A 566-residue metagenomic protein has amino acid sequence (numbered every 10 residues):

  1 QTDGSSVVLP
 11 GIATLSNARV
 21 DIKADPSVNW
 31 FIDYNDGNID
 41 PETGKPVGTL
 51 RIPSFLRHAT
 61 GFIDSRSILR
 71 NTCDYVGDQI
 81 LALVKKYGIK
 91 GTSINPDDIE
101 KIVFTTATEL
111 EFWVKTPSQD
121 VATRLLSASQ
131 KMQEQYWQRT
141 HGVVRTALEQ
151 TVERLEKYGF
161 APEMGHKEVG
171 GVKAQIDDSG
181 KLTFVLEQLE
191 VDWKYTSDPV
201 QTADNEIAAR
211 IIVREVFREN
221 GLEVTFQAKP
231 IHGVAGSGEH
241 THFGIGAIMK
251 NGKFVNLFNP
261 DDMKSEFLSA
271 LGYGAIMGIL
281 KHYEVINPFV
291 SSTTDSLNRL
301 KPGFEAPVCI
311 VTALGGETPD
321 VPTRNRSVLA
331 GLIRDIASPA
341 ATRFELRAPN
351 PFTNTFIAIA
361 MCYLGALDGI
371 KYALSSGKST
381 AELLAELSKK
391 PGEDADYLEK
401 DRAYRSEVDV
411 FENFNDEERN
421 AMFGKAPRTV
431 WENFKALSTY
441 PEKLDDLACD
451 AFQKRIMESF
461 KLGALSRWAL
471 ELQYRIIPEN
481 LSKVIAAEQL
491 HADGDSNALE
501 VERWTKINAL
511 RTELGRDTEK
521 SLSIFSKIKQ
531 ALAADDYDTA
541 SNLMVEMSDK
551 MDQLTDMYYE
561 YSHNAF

Functional and structural regions predicted by a protein language model:
Q1-K167, T196-I211, I357-A358, Y363 (+1 more regions): ATP/Mg2+-dependent ligation/transfer catalytic cores
Q1-K86, T105, K115-S118, V172-S179 (+2 more regions): Active-site capping/gating regions of soluble enzymes
